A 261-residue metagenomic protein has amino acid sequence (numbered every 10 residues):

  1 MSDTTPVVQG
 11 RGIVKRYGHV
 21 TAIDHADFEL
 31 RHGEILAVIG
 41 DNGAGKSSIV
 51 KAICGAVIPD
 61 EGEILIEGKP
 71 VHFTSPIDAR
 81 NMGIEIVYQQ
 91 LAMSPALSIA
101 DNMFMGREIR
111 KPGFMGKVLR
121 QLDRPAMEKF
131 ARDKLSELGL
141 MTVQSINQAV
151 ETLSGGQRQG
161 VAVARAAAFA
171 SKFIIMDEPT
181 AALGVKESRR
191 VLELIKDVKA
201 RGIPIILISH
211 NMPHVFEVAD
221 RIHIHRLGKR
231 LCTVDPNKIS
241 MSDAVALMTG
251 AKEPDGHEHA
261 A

Functional and structural regions predicted by a protein language model:
S2-A261: Glycine-rich phosphate-binding loops of nucleotide-dependent enzymes
